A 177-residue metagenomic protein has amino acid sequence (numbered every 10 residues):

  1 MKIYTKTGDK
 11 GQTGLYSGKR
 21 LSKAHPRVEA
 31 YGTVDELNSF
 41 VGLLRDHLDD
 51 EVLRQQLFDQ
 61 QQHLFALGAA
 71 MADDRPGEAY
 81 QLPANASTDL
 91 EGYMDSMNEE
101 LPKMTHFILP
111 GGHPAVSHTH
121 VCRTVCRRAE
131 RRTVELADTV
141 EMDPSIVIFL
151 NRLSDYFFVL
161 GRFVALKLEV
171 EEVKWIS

Functional and structural regions predicted by a protein language model:
M1-S177: Phosphate/pyrophosphate-binding loop motifs in nucleotide- or prenyl diphosphate-using proteins
